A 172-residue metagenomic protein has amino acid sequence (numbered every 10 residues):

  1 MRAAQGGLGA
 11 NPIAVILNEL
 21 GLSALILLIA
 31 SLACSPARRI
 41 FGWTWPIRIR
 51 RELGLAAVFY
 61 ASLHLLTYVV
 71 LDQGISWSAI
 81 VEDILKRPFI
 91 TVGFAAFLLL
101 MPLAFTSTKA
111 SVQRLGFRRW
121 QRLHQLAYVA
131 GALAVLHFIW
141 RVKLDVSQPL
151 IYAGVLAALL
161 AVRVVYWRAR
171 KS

Functional and structural regions predicted by a protein language model:
M1-S172: Membrane-embedded alpha-helical bundles that constitute the cytochrome b-like, heme-associated redox core of multi-pass
